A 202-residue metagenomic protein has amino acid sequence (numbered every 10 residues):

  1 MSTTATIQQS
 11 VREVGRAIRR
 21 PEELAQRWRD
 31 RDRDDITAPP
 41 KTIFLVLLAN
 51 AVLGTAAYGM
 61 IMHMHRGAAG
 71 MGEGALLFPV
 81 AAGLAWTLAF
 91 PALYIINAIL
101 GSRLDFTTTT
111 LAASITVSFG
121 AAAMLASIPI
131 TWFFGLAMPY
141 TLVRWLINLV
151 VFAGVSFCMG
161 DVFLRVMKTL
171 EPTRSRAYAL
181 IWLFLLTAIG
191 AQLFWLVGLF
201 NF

Functional and structural regions predicted by a protein language model:
M1-L48: N-terminal juxtamembrane cytosolic/stromal segments of multi-pass membrane proteins
R33-P40, A69, K168-R176: Membrane-interface helix-boundary motifs at transmembrane edges
V46-L53, I115-L125, W182-F194: Alpha-helical transmembrane segments of multi-pass integral membrane proteins
L48, L76-L84, I96, I147-G154 (+1 more regions): Hydrophobic alpha-helical transmembrane segments of multi-pass membrane proteins
N50-M62: Alpha-helical transmembrane segments of multi-pass membrane proteins
H63-R66, W182: N-terminal intrinsically disordered, cationic/polar leader segments that include organellar targeting peptides
R66-A137: Alpha-helical transmembrane segments with an aromatic anchor "belt"
T131-F202: Terminal transmembrane helical module of multi-pass membrane proteins
